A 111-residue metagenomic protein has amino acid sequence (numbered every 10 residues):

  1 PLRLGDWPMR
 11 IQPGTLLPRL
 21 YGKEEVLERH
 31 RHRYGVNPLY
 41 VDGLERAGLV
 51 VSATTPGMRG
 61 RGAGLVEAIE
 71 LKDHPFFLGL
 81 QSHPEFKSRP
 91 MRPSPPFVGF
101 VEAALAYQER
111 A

Functional and structural regions predicted by a protein language model:
P1-A111: Amide-donor transfer/coupling interface in amidating biosynthetic enzymes
